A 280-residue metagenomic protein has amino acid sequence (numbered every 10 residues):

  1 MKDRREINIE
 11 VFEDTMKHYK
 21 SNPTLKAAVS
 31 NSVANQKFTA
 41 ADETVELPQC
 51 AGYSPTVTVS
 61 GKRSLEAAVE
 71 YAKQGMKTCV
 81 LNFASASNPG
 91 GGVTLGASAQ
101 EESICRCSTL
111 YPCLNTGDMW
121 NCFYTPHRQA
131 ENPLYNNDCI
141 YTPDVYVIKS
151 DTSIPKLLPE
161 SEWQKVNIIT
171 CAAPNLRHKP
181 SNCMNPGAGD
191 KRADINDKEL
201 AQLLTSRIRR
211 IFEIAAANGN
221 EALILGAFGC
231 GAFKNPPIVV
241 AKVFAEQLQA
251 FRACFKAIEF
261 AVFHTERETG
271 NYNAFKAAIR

Functional and structural regions predicted by a protein language model:
M1-R280: Macrodomain-like recognition of ADP-ribose-binding/processing modules
